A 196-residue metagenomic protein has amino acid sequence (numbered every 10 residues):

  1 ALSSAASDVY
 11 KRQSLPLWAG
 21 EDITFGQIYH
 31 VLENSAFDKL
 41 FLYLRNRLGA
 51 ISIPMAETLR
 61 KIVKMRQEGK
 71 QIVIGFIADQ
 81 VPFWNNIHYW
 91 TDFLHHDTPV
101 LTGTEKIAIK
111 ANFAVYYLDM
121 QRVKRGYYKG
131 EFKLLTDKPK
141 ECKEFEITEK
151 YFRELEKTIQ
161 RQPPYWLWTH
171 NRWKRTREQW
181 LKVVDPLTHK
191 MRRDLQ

Functional and structural regions predicted by a protein language model:
A1-A6, Y10: Single conserved hydrophobic/aromatic residue that forms the stacking wall/gate of nucleotide- or nucleobase-binding
D8, E57-L59: Short beta->alpha connector loops
K11-R12, H30: Membrane-embedded segments
R12-S14, A36, K61: Phosphate- and divalent-cation-binding pockets in alpha/beta enzyme and binding domains that engage nucleotide-derived
Q13-A19, F41: Hydrophobic alpha-helical segments in the ANL/AMP-binding
A19-F25: A short alpha->loop->secondary-structure connector
G20, R47, L59-Q196: Non-catalytic C-terminal accessory region of glycerolipid acyltransferases and related lyso-lipid remodeling enzymes
G26-E57: Membrane-interfacial amphipathic helices and adjacent loop/beta segments that form the lipid-substrate binding surface
